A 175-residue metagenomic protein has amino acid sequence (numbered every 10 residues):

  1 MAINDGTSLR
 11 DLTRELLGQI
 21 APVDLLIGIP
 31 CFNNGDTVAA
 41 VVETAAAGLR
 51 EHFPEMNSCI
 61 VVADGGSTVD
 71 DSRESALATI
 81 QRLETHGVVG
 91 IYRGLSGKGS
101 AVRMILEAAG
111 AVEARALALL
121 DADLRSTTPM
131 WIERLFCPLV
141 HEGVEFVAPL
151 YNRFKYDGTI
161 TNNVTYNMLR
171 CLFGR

Functional and structural regions predicted by a protein language model:
M1-A47: N-proximal low-complexity "stem/linker" segments adjacent to membrane-targeting elements
V23-L25, G48-V61, G87-V88: Short loop->beta transition adjacent to catalytic acidic/histidine clusters or analogous donor-positioning motifs
D64-E74: A conserved acidic beta->alpha catalytic loop
Y92-V102: A short, glycine-/small-residue-rich helix N-cap motif at loop->alpha-helix starts within glycosyltransferase
S100-A116: Active-site nucleotide-sugar/metal-binding loop of Leloir-type enzymes
A114-R125: Short beta-strand-to-loop acidic/aromatic patch adjacent to the donor-nucleotide binding site
T128-P149: Conserved donor-nucleotide/metal-binding helix-loop-beta segment in metal-dependent transferases, i.e., the alpha-helix
V147-T159: Short beta-strand-to-loop element that shapes/binds the nucleotide-sugar donor at the catalytic cleft/hinge
